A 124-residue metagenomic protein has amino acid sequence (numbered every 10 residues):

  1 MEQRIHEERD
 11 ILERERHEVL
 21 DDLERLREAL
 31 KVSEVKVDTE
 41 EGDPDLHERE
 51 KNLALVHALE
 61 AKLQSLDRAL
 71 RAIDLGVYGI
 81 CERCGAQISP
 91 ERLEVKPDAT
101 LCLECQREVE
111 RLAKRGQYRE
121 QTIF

Functional and structural regions predicted by a protein language model:
M1-L75, R111-F124: Interaction interfaces in information-processing and related assembly proteins
L12, C84, L93: Residue-level signature of catalytic and energy-coupling elements of molecular machines, predominantly ATP/GTP-dependent
D74-Y78, D98: Short metal-coordination and nucleic-acid-contact micro-motifs, chiefly zinc-binding Cys/His arrays
E82-C84, E104: Short, cysteine/histidine-rich loop/knuckle motifs that typically chelate Zn2+
I88, V109: Cys/His-rich microdomains that often coordinate metals
E91-V95, L112-K114: Short Cys/His-rich "knuckle" micro-motifs
D98-E108: Cysteine-rich micro-motifs
